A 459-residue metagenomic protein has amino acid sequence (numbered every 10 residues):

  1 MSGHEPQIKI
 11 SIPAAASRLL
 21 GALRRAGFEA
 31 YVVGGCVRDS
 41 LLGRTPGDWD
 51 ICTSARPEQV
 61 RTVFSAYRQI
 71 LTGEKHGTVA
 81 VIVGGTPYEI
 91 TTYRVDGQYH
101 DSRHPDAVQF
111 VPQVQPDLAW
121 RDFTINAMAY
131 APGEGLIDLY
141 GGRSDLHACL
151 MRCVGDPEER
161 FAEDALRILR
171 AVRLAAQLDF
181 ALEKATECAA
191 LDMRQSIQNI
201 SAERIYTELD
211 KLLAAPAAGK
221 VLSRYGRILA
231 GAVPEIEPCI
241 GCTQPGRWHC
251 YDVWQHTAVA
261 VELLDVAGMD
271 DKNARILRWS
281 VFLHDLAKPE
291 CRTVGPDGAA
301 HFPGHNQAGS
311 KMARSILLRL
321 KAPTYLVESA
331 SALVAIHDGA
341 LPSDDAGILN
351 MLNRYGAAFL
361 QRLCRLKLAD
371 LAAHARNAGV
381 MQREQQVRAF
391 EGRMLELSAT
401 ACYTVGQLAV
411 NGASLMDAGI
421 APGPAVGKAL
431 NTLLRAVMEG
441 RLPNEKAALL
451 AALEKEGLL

Functional and structural regions predicted by a protein language model:
M1-L459: Catalytic cores of the polymerase beta-like nucleotidyltransferase superfamily and closely associated nucleotide
